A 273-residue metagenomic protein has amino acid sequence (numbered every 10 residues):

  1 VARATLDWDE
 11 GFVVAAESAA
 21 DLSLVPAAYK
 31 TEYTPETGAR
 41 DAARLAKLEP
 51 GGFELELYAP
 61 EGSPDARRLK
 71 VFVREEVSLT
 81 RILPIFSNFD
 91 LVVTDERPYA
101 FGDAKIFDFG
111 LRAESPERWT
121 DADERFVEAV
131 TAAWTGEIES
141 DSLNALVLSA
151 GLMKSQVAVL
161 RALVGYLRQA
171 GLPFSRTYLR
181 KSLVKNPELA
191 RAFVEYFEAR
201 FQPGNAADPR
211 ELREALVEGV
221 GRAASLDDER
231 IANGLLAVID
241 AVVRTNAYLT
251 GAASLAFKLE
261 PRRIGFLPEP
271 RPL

Functional and structural regions predicted by a protein language model:
V1-L273: Non-catalytic interaction/regulatory segments
